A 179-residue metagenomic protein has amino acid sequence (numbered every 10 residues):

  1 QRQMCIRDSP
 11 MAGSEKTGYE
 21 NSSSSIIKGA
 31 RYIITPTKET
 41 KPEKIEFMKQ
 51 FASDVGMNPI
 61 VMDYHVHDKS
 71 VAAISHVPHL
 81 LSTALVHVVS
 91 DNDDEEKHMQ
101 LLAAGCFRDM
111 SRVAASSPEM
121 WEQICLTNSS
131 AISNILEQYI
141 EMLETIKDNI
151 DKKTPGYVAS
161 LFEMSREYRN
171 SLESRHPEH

Functional and structural regions predicted by a protein language model:
Q1-I6: Short, small-residue-biased leader/transition segments that mark boundaries at the very start of proteins
R7-P10, V61-D63: Beta-strand->loop->alpha-helix junctions that form or flank phosphate-binding loops in nucleotide-handling enzymes
P10-A12, E39, V66, S117: Residue-level detector of flexible, active-site-proximal loop/helix-junction positions within diverse enzyme catalytic
P10-I27, I33: Glycine-/Pro-rich loop/turn segments that contact NAD(P) or position catalytic residues in Rossmann-like domains
S24-S111: Internal alpha-helical scaffold of NAD(P)-dependent oxidoreductase catalytic cores
L85-N92, K147-T154, E173-H176: Long, hydrophobic, amphipathic alpha-helical segments used as structural scaffolds
E96-S165: Interdomain hinge/lid region at the active-site interface of Rossmann-like NAD(P)-dependent oxidoreductases
E167-H179: Long, positively charged, glycine-interspersed low-complexity recognition regions
